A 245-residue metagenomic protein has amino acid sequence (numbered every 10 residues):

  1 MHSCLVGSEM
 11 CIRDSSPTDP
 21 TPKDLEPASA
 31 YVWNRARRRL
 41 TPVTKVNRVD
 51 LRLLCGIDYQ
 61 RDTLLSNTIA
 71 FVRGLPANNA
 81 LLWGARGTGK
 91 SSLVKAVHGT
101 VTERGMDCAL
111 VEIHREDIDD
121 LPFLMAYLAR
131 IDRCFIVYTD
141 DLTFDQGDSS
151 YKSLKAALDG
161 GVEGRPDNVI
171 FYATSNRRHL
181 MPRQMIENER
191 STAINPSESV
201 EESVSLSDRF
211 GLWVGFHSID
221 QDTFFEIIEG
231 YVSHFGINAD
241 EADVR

Functional and structural regions predicted by a protein language model:
M1-G7, C11-I12: Single conserved hydrophobic/aromatic residue that forms the stacking wall/gate of nucleotide- or nucleobase-binding
R39-T63: Dynamic helix-loop-helix/coil hinge segments at AAA+ ATPase domain boundaries and subdomain interfaces
V43-K45, A70-A77: Phosphate-binding P-loop
Y59-R73: Pre-Walker A adenine-sensing motif
L75-V94: Walker A/P-loop nucleotide-binding motif
T100-F135, T143-G147: AAA+/P-loop NTPase substrate/partner-engagement loops
T102, Q146-T192: Conserved catalytic/switch belt of AAA+ P-loop NTPases
T192-V204, G211-F224: Conserved AAA+ ATPase "SRH/arginine-finger" region at the nucleotide-binding site
